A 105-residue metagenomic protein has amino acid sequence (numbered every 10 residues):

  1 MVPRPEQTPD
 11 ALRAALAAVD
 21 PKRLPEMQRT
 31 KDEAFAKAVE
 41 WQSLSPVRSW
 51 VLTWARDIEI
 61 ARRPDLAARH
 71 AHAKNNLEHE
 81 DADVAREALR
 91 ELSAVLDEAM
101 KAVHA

Functional and structural regions predicted by a protein language model:
M1-A36: Short terminal alpha-helical segments
P3, A14, A18, A38-W41 (+2 more regions): Generic amphipathic alpha-helical segments used as scaffolds and interaction surfaces in large, multi-domain proteins
T8-A11, E59, A82, L89-E91: General structural signal for secondary-structure boundaries
A15, T30, A34, W50 (+3 more regions): Charge-rich, solvent-exposed alpha-helical interaction surfaces
R23-L66: Amphipathic alpha-helical interaction modules
A67-A105: Amphipathic alpha-helical binding modules
